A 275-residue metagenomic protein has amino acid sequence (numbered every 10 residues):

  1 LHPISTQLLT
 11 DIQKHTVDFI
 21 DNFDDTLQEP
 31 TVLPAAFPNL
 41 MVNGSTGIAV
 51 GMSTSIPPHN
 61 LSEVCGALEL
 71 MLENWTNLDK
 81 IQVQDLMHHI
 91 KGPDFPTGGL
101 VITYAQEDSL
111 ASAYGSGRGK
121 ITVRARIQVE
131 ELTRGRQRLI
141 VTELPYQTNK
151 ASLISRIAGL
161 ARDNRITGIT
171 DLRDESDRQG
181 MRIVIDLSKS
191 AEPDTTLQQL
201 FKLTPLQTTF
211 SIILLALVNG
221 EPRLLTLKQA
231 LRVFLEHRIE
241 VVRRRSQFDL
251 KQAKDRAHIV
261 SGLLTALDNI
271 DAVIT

Functional and structural regions predicted by a protein language model:
L1-I4, V50-I121, A151: Conserved glycine-bearing catalytic or ligand-binding loops at nucleotide- and phosphate-handling centers of large
L1-Q28, E143-T167: A short, contiguous, amphipathic alpha-helix enriched in charged residues
L9, D25-L33, P38-V42, S53-P57 (+12 more regions): Replace "in large, NTP-powered and nucleic-acid-processing enzymes" with "in large, NTP-powered factors and other
I12-N22, K80-I90, V101-Y104, T170-D171 (+3 more regions): Short coil/turn segments at secondary-structure boundaries
G47-A49, R138-I140, R182-V184: Short aromatic/hydrophobic contact patches that present stacked aromatics for nucleic-acid/ligand binding
S55-N77, T142, Y146-N164, Q199-L206: Extended active-site and interfacial segments that coordinate phosphate-rich ligands in large catalytic machineries
D94, P145-Y146, I166-T275: Long, charged, helix-rich clamp/arm modules that form nucleic acid-engaging surfaces of large nucleic-acid-processing
R134-G135, L153: Juxtamembrane interface elements at the cytosolic ends of transmembrane helices in multi-pass membrane proteins
